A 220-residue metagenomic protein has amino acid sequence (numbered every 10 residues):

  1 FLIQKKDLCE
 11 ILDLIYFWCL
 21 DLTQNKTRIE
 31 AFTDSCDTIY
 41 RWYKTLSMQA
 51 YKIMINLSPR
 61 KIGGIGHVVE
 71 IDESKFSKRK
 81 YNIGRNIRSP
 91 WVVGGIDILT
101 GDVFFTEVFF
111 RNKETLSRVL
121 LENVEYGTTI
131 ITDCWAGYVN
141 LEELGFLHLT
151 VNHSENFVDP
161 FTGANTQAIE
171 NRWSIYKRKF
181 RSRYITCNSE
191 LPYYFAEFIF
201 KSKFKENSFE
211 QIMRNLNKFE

Functional and structural regions predicted by a protein language model:
F1-E220: Residue-level recognition of single "structural anchor" positions that define or cap local secondary structure
